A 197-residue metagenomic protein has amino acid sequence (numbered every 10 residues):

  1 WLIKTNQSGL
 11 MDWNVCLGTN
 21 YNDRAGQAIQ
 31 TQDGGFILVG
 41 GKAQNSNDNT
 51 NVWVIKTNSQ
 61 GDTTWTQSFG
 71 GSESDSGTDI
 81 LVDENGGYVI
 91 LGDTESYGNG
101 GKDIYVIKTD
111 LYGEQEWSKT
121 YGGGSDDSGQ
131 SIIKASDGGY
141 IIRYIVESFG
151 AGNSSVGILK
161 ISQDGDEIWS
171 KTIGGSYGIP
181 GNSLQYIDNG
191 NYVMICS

Functional and structural regions predicted by a protein language model:
W1-S197: A sequence-level/structural motif corresponding to short, flexible coil/turn segments enriched in small polar residues
